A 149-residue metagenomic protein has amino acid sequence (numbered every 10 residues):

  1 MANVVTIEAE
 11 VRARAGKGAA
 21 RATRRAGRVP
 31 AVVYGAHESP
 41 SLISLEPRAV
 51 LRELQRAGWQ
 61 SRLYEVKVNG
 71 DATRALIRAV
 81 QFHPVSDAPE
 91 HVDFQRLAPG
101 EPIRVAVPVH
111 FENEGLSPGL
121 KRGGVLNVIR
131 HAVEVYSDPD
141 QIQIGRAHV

Functional and structural regions predicted by a protein language model:
M1-R146: Extended basic (Lys/Arg/His-rich) segments that typically form rRNA-contacting surfaces in ribosomal proteins
